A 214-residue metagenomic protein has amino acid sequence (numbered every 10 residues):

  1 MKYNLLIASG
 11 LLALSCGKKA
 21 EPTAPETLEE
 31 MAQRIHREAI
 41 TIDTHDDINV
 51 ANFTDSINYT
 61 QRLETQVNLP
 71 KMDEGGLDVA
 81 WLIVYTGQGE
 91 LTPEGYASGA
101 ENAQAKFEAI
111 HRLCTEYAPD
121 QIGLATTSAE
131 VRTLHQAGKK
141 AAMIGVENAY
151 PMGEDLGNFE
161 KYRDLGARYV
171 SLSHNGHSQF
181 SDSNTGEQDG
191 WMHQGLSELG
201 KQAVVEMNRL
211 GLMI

Functional and structural regions predicted by a protein language model:
M1-A8: Sec-dependent signal peptide recognition, specifically the positively charged N-region followed immediately by
S9-G17: Hydrophobic h-region of N-terminal signal peptides that target proteins for export in Gram-negative bacteria
C16-G190, Q194: N-terminal hydrophobic targeting/anchoring segments and the immediately downstream early-domain regions of hydrolases
H193-L210: Alpha-helix-loop-beta-strand connector modules within alpha/beta enzyme cores
